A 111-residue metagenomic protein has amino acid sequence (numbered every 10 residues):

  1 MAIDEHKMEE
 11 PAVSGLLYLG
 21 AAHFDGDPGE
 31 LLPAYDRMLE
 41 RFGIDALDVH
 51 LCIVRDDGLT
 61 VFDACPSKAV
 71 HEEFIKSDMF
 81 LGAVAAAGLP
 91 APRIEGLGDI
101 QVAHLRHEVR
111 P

Functional and structural regions predicted by a protein language model:
A2-F62, P66-D78, L89-P111: Short S/T/G/P-rich N-terminal loop/turn motif that feeds into the first structured element of a domain
G82-A86: Mid-chain, well-packed structural core segment of small domains
